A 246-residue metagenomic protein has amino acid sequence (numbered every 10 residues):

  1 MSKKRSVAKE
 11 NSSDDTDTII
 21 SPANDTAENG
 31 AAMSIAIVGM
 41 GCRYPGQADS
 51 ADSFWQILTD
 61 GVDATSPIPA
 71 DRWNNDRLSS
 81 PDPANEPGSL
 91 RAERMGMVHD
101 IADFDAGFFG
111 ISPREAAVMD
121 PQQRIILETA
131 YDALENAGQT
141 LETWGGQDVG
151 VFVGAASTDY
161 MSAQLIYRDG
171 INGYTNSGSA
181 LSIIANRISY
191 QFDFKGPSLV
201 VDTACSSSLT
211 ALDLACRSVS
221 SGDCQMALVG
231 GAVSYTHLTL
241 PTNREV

Functional and structural regions predicted by a protein language model:
S2-R5, I20-L238, R244: Cys-dependent condensing catalytic cores that perform Claisen condensation/acyl-transfer in fatty-acid/polyketide
